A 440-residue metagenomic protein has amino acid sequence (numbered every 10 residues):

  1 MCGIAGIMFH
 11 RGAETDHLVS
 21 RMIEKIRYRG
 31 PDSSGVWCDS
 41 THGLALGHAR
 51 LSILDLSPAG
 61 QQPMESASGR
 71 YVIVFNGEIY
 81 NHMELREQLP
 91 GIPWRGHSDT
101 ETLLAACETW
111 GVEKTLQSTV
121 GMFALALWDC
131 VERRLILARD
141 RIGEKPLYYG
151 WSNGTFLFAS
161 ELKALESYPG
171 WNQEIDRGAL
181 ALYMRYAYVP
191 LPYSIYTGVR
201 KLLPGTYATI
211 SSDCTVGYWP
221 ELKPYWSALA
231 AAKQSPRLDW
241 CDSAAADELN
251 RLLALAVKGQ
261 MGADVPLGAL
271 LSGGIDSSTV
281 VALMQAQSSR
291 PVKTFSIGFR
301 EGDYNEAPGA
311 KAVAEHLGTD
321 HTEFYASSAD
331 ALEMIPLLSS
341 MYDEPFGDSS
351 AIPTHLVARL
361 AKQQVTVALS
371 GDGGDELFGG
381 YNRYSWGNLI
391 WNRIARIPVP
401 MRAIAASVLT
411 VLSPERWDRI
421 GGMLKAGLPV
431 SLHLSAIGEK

Functional and structural regions predicted by a protein language model:
M1-Y342, T354, A358: Cysteine-centered catalytic environments shared across enzyme families
H48, S211-S212, Q234, K311 (+2 more regions): Glycine-rich active-site loop/lid subdomains used to bind and stabilize high-energy intermediates
